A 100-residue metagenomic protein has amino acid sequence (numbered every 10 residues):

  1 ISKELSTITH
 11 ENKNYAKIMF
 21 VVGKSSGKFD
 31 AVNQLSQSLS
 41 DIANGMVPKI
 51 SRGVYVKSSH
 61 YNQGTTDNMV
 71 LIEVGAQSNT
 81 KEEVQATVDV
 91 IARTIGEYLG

Functional and structural regions predicted by a protein language model:
I1-G23: Active-site microenvironments of hydrolase-like enzyme catalytic domains
I1-T7, M46-S59: Phosphate-binding glycine-rich loops and adjacent basic patches that engage nucleotide phosphates, nucleic-acid
E11-K13, S25-S36, Q77-V88: Solvent-exposed, acidic/flexible segments
K13, V47-K49, T65: A generic structural signal for short, non-catalytic loop/turn and secondary-structure boundary residues
V21, S40, E73-G75: Residue-level recognition of well-ordered secondary-structure positions
V22-K24, A43-V47, S78, I95 (+1 more regions): Sec/Tat-exported extracytoplasmic proteins
K28-Y55: Active-site-adjacent substrate-binding region of metalloamidase/peptidase-like peptide-processing proteins
G53-G100: Active-site-adjacent mobile loop/cap segments within catalytic or ligand-binding domains
